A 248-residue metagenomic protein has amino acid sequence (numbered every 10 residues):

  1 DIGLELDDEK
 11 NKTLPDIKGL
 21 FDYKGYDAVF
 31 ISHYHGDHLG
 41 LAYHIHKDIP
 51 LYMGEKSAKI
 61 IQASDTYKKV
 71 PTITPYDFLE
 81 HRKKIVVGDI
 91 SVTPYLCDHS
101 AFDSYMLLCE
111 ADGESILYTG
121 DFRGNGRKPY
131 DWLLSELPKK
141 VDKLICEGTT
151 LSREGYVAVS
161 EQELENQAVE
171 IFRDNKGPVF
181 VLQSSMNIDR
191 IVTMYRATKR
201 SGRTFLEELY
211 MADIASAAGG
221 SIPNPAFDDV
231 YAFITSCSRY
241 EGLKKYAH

Functional and structural regions predicted by a protein language model:
D1-F30, G36-D189, T193-R196, R200 (+3 more regions): His/Asp/Glu-rich metal-coordinating catalytic cores of metallo-dependent phosphodiesterases/hydrolases acting on
L209-H248: A contiguous, basic/glycine-rich beta-loop/short-helix subdomain that forms a polymer-engagement track
